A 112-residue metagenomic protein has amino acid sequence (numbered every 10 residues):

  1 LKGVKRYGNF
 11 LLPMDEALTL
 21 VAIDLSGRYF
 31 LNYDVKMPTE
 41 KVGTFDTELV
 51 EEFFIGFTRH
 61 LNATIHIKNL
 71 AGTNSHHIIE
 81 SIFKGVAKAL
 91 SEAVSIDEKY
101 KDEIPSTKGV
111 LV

Functional and structural regions predicted by a protein language model:
L1-V112: Structural preference for solvent-exposed beta-strand-turn elements and adjacent flexible terminal/loop segments within
